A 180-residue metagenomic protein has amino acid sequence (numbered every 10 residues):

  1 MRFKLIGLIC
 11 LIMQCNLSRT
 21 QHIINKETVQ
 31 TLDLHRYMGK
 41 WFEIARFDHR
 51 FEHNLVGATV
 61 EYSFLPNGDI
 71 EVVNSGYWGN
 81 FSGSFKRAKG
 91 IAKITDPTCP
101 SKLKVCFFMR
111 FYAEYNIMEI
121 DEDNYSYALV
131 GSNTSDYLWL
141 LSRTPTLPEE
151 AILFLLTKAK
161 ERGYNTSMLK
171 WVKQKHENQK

Functional and structural regions predicted by a protein language model:
R2-L8: Sec-dependent signal peptide recognition, specifically the positively charged N-region followed immediately by
C15-K180: A beta-rich soluble binding module of mature secreted/lumenal proteins
